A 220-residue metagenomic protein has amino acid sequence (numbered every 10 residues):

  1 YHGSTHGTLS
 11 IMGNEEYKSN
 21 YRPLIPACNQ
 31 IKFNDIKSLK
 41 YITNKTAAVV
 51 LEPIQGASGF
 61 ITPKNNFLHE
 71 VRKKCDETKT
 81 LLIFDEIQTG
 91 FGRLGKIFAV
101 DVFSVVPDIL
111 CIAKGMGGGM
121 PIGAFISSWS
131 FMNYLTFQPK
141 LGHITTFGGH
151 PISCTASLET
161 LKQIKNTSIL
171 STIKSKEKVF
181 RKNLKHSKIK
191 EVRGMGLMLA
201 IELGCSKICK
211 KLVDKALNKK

Functional and structural regions predicted by a protein language model:
Y1-K220: Conserved N-terminal phosphate-binding loop of PLP-dependent enzymes in the Aspartate aminotransferase
